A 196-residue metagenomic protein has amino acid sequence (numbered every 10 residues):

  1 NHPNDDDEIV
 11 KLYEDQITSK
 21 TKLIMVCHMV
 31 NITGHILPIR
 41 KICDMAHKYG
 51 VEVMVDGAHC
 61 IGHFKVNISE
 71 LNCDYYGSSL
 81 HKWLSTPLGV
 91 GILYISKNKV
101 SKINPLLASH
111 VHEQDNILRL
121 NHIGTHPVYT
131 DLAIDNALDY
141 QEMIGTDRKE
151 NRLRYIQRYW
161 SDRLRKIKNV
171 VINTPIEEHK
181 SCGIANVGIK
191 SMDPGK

Functional and structural regions predicted by a protein language model:
P3-A58, G62, W83: Active-site phosphate-binding strand-loop segment of PLP-dependent enzymes
K20-T21, C73, C182: Local beta-strand N-terminus motif with an aromatic residue
I39, D131-A137, S161, P194: A general structural signal for well-ordered alpha-helical segments in protein cores
L71-V111: Active-site PLP attachment segment
S109-M143, L153-Y155: PLP-dependent aminotransferase class I/II
N136-N173: Conserved PLP-dependent catalytic core of the aminotransferase class-I/II
R154-R158, I167-K196: Conserved PLP-binding catalytic core of the aspartate aminotransferase-like
